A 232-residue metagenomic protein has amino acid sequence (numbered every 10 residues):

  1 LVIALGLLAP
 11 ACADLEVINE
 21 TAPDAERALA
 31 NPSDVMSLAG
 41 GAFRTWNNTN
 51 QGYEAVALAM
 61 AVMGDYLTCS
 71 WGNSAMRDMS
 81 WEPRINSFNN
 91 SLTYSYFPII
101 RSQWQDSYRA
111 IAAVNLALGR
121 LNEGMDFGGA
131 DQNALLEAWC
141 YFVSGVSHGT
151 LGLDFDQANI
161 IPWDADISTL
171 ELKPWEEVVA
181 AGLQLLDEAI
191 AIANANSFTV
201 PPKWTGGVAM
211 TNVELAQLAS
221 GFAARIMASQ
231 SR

Functional and structural regions predicted by a protein language model:
V2-A9: Bacterial N-terminal signal peptides
L7, Y53, V62-D65, N73 (+1 more regions): Intrinsically disordered, low-complexity regions
C12-T68: Membrane-proximal, proline-rich intrinsically disordered regions
L29-M36, N73-R232: Structured, solvent-exposed acidic/aromatic patches
